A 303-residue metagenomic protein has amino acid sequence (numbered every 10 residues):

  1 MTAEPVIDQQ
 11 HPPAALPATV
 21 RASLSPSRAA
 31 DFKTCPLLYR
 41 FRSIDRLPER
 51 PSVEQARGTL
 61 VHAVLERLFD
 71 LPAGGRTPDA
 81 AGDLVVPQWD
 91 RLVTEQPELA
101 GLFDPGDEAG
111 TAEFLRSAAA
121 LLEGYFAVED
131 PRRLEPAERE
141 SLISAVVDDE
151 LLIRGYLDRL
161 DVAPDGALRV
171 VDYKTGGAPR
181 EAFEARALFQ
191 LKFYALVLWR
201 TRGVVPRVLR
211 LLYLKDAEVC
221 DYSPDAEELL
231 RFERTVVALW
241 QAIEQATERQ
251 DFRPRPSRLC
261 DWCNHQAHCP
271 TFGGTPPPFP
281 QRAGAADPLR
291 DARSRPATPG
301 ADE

Functional and structural regions predicted by a protein language model:
M1-Q55, P288-E303: C-terminal, charged and often intrinsically disordered regions of DNA end-processing helicases and nucleases
A14, D165, V197-E303: Metal-dependent nuclease catalytic regions and adjoining charged, substrate-binding loops involved in nucleic-acid end
L37-D45, H62-L65, E98, R169-T175 (+2 more regions): Short acidic (Asp/Glu) and glycine-rich catalytic loops that position anionic groups and cofactors
D45-E54, L71-R76, R180-E181, R249-D251: Short, polar/flexible loop-turn hinges at active-site or ligand-entry regions and domain interfaces
V53, R57, V61, F114 (+2 more regions): Hydrophobic (often cysteine-bearing) scaffold residues that line and stabilize catalytic clefts of nucleotide/cofactor
L60-L71, A242-A246: Solvent-exposed, amphipathic alpha-helical segments
V64-R139: A non-catalytic, helix-rich entry segment at domain boundaries
A137, S141-V236: Mg2+/Mn2+-dependent nuclease catalytic core
